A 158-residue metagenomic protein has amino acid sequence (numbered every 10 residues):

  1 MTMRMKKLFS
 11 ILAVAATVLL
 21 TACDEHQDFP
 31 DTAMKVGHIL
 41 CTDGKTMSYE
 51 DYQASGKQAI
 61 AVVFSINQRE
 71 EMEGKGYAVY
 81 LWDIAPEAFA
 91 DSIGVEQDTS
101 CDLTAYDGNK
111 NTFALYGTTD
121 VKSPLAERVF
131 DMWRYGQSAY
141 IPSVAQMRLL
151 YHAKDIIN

Functional and structural regions predicted by a protein language model:
M1-M5: N-terminal secretory signal peptides that target proteins for export/translocation
K6-A13: Sec-dependent signal peptide recognition, specifically the positively charged N-region followed immediately by
L19-A22: C-terminal motif of bacterial Sec signal peptides marking the signal peptidase cleavage site
H26-A139: Extracellular adhesion/carbohydrate-recognition regions
G136-K154: Beta-edge loop/turn motif
I156-N158: Cytochrome P450 catalytic domain signature, combining two hallmark sequence patches
